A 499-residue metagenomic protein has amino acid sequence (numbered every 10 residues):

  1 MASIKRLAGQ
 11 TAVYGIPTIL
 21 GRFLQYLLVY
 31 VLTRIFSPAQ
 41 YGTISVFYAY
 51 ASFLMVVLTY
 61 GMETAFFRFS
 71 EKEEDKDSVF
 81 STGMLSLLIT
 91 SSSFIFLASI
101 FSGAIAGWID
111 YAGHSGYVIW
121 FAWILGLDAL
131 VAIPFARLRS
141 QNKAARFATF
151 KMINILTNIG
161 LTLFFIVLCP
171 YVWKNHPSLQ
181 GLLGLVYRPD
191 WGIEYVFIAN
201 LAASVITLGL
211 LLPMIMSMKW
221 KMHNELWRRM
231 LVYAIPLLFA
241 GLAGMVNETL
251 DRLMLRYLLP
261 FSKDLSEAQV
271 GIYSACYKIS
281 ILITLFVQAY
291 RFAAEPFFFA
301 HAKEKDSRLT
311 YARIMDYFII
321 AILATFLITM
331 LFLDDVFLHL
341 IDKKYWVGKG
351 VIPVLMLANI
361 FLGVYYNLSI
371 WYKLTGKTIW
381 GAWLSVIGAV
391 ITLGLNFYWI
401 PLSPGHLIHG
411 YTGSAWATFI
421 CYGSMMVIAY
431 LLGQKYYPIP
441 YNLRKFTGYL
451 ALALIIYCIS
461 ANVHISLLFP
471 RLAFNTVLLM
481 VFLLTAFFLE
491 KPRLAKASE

Functional and structural regions predicted by a protein language model:
M1-L24, S78-S81, A112, N224-A240 (+7 more regions): N-terminal membrane topogenesis motif
M1-S3, L7, W173-Y195, A199 (+5 more regions): Interhelical loop/hinge segments that connect adjacent transmembrane helices in multipass membrane
S3-E63, T90-S102, A122-I124, I159-L163 (+3 more regions): Signature of the first transmembrane helix
Q10-Q25, V196-L211, I215, N224-F299 (+2 more regions): Transmembrane helical elements of multi-pass membrane transporters/channels
R34-Q40, Q141-R146, I155-I206, I379 (+2 more regions): Membrane-interface helix-loop junctions in multi-pass transport and translocation proteins
R68, K72, L127-K151, I215-M218 (+2 more regions): Membrane-interface junctions at transmembrane-helix termini in multi-pass inner-membrane proteins
F69-S86, I272-S385: Specific pore-lining/lateral-gate transmembrane helices of multi-pass inner-membrane transport and insertion machines
G107, G181, P189, G244 (+3 more regions): Transmembrane alpha-helical segments of multi-pass transport proteins
